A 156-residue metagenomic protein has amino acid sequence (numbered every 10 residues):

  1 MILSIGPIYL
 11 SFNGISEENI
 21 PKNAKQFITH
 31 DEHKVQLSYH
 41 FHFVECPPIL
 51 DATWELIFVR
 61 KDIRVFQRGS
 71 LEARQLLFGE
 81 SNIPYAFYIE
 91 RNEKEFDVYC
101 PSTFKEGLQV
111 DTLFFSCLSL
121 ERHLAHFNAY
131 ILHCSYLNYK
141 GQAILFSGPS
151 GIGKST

Functional and structural regions predicted by a protein language model:
M1-L145: A noncatalytic interaction/capping subdomain that flanks phosphate/NTP-handling catalytic cores
P149: P-loop (Walker A) phosphate-binding loop of NTP-binding proteins
I152-K154: Conserved glycine(s) of the Walker
